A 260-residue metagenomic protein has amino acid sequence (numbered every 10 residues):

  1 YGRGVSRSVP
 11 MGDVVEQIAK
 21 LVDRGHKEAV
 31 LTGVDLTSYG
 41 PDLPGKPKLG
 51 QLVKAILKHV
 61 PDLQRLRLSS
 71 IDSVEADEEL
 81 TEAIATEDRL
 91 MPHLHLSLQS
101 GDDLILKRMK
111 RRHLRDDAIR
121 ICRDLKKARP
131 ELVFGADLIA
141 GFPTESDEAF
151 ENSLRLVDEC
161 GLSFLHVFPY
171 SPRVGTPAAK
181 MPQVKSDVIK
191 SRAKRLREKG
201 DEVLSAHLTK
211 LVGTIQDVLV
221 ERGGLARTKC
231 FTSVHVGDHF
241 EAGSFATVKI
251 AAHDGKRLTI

Functional and structural regions predicted by a protein language model:
Y1-V15: Canonical Radical SAM [4Fe-4S] cluster-binding loop centered on the CxxxCxxC motif and its immediate flanking residues
V14, L31, L68, L96 (+6 more regions): Conserved, mostly hydrophobic/aromatic
V14-I18, T81, D147-R155: Short, acidic/polar
V22-D23, D158: Non-catalytic positions within long, well-ordered alpha-helices that form the structural scaffold/packing of enzyme
D23-D147: Conserved SAM/AdoMet-binding glycine-rich loop
G40-K58, M109-R112, P172-E202: Radical SAM enzyme [4Fe-4S]-AdoMet core and its adjacent flexible, acidic and glycine-rich loops/tails across
A128, E148-A193: C-terminal, non-catalytic macromolecule-binding modules
P172, K180-I260: Terminal RNA-binding accessory module
